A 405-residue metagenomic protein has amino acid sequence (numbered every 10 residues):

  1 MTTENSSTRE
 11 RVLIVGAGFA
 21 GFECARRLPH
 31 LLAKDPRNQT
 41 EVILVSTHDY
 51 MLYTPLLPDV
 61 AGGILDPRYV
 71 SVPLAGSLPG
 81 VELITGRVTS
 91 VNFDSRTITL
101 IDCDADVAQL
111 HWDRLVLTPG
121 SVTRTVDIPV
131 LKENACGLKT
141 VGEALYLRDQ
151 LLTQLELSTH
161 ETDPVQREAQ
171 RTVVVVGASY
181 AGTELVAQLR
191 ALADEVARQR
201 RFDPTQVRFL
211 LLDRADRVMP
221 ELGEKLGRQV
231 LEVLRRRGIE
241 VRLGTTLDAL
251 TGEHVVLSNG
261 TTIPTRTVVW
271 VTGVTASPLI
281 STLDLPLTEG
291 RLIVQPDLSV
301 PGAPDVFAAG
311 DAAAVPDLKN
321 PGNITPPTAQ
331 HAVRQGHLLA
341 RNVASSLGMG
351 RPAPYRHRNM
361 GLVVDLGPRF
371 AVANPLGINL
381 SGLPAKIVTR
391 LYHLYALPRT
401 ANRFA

Functional and structural regions predicted by a protein language model:
T2-R9, E82-V174, V269: FAD-binding core/adjacent interface of flavoenzyme oxidoreductases
T2-S90, Y180-L222, V269: Beta1-alpha1 glycine-rich phosphate/pyrophosphate-binding loop at the start of Rossmann-like nucleotide-binding domains
V15-G16, L117, V176-G177: Conserved N-terminal Rossmann-fold NAD(P)-binding element of oxidoreductases
A17, D102, P119-G120, N259 (+1 more regions): Glycine-rich, N-terminal phosphate-binding loop of Rossmann-like dinucleotide-binding domains
E41, L83-T97, L110, R190-P296 (+2 more regions): A Rossmann-like FAD-binding core segment of flavoenzymes
E133-D163, E253-V256, T262-R334: FAD-site-proximal beta/loop scaffold in flavoenzymes
R167-L222, Q229, E240-R242, T325-V343 (+2 more regions): Rossmann-like dinucleotide-binding core of oxidoreductases
H331, Q335-A405: C-terminal, flexible cofactor-proximal segment of oxidoreductases
